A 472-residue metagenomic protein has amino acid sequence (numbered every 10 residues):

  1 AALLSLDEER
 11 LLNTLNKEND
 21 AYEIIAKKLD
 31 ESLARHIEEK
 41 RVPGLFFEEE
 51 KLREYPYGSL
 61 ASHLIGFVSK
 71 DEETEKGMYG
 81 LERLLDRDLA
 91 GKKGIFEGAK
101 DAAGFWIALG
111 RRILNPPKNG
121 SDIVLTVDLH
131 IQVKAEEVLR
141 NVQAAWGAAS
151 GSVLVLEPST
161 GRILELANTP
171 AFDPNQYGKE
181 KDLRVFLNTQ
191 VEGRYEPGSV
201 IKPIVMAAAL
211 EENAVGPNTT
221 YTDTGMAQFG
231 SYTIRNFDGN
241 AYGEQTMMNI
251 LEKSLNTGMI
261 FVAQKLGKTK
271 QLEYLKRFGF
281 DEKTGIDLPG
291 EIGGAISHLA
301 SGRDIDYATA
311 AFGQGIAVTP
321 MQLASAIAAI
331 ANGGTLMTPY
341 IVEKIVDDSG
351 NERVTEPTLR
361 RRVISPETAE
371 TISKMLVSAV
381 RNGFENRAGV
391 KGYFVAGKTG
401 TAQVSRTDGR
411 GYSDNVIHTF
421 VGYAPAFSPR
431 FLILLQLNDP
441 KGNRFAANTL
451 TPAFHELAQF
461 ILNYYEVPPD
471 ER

Functional and structural regions predicted by a protein language model:
A1-A2, R10-G120, L435, P452: Small/polar-residue-rich segments within soluble enzyme cores
Y22, I107-G151: Conserved, well-ordered alpha-helix/loop/beta-strand core segments that scaffold catalytic motifs
R41-V42, A61, E72, L139-T160 (+3 more regions): Flexible, solvent-exposed loop/hinge segments and secondary-structure transition points
M78, D128, Q132, L323 (+1 more regions): Short, charged, low-complexity patches
D86, A90-K93, R111, V124 (+7 more regions): Amphipathic, well-packed alpha-helical segments that form the structural scaffold of globular domains
D101-L114, V153, E157-S199, I204-D439 (+2 more regions): Beta-lactam-recognizing serine transpeptidase/beta-lactamase-like catalytic domain environment
A135, I250, F454: A helicase ATPase "motif cassette" and its flanking acidic/Ser/Thr-rich regulatory loops
E352-V354, T451-R472: Short, gly/Ser/Thr-rich active-site loops of penicillin-recognizing serine hydrolases
